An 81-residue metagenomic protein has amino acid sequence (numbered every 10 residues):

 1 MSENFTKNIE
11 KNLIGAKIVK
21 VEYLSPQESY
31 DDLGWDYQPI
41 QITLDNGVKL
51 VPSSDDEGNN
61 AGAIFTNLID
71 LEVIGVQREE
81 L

Functional and structural regions predicted by a protein language model:
M1-L81: Short beta-rich binding modules
